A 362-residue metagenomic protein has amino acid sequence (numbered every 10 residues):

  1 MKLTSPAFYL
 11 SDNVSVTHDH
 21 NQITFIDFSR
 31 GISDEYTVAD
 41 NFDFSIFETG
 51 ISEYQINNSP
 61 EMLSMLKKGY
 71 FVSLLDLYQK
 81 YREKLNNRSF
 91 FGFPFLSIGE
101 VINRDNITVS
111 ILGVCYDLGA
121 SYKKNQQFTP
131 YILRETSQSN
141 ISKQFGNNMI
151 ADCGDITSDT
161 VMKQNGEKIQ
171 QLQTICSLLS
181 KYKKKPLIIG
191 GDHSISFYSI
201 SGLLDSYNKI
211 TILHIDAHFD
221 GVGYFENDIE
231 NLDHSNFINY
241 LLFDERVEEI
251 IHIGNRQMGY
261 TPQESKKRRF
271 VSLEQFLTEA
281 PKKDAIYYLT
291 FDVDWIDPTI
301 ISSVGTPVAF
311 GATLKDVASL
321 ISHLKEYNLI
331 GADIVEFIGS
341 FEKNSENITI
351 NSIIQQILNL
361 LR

Functional and structural regions predicted by a protein language model:
M1, H20, L66-K67, Y182-K183: Generic cytosolic/nucleocytoplasmic N-terminal low-complexity/intrinsically disordered segments
M1-E48: Acidic, low-complexity/disordered tracts enriched in E/D and polar residues
A7, F71-L74, E326: Generic N-terminal initiation segments characterized by hydrophobic and/or small/turn-forming residues
Y9, I26-S29, S45-E48, V72 (+4 more regions): Compositionally biased, low-structure terminal segments
N13, H20-Q22, F28, N58-S59 (+3 more regions): Short linear motifs in intrinsically disordered/low-complexity regions
V14, S29, L66-Y70, G99-I102 (+1 more regions): Generic low-complexity, intrinsically disordered sequence content enriched in small uncharged/hydrophobic residues
G31-R88: Long, charge-rich, low-complexity alpha-helical segments
Y78-R362: Conserved alpha-helical scaffold segments that buttress catalytic/binding sites
